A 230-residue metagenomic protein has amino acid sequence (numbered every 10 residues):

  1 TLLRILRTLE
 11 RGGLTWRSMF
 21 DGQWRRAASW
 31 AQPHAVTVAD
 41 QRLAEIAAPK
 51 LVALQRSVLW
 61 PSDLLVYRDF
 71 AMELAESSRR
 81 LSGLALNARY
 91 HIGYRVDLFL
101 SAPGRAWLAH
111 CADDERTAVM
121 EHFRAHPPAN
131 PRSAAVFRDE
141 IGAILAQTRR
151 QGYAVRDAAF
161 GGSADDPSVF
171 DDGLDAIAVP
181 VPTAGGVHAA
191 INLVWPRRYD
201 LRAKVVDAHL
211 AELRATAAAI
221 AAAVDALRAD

Functional and structural regions predicted by a protein language model:
T1-A44, A218, A222, A226: N-terminal helix-turn-helix
M19, S77-R79, A159, N192-L193: Short clusters of small/polar residues that mark proteolytic maturation junctions
F20, D69-F70, A184-G186: Short strand-connecting beta-turns/loops that link adjacent beta-strands
Q23, D40, A44, T117 (+3 more regions): Short, structured helix-loop boundary elements
R25-R124: Amphipathic alpha-helical effector-binding/dimerization core of metabolite-sensing transcriptional regulators
A85-F170: Short, solvent-exposed recognition segments
S133-A221: Extended hydrophobic
